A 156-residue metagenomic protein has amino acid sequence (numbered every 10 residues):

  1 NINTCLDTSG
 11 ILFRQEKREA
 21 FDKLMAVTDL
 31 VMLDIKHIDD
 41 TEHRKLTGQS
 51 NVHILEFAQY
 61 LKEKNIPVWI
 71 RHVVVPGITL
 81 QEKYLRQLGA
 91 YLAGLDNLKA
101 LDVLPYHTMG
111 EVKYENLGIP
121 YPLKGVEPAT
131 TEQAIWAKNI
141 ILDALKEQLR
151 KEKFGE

Functional and structural regions predicted by a protein language model:
N1-L104, M109: Conserved AdoMet/S-adenosylmethionine-binding subsite of the radical SAM
V74-E156: Auxiliary Fe-S-binding modules of radical SAM enzymes
